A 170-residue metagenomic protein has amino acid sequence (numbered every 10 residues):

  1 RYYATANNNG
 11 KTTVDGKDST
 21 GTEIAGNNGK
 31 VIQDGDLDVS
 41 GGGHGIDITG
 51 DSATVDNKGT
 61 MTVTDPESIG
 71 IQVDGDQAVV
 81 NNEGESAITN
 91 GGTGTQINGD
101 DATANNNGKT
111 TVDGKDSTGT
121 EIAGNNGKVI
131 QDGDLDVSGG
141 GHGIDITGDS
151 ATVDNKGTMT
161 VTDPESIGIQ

Functional and structural regions predicted by a protein language model:
R1-Y2, K17-N27, H44-D51, I69-D76 (+4 more regions): Glycine-rich beta-solenoid repeat tracts in large extracellular/virion proteins
A4-D18, K30-G42, D56-E67, V79-G91 (+3 more regions): Beta-strand-rich solenoid/repeat architectures in extracellular/passenger domains of polysaccharide-targeting enzymes
